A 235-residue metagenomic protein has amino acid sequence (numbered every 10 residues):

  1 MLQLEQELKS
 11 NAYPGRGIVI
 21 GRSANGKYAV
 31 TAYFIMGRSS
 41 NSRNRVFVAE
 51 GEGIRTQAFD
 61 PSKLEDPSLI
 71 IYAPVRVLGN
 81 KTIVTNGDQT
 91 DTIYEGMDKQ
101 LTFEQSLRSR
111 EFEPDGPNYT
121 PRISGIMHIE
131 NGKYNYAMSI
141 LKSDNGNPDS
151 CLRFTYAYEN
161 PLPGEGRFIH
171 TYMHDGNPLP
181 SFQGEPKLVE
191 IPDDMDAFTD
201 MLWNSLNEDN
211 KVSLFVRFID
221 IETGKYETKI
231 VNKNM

Functional and structural regions predicted by a protein language model:
M1-M235: Conserved short alpha-helical segments that host acidic/polar catalytic motifs at enzyme active sites
